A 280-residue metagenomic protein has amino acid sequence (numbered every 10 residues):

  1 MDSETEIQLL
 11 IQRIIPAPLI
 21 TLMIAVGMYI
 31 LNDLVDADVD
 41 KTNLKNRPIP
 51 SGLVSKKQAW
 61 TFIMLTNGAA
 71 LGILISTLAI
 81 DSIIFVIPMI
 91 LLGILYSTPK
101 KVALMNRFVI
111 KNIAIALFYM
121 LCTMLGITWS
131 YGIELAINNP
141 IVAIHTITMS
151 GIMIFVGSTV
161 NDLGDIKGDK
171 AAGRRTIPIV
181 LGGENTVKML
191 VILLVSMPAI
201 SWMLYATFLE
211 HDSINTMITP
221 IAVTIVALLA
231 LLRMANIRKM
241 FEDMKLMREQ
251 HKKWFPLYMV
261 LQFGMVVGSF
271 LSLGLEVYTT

Functional and structural regions predicted by a protein language model:
M1-T280: Multi-pass alpha-helical membrane architecture of UbiA-family and related isoprenoid/lipid prenyltransferases
